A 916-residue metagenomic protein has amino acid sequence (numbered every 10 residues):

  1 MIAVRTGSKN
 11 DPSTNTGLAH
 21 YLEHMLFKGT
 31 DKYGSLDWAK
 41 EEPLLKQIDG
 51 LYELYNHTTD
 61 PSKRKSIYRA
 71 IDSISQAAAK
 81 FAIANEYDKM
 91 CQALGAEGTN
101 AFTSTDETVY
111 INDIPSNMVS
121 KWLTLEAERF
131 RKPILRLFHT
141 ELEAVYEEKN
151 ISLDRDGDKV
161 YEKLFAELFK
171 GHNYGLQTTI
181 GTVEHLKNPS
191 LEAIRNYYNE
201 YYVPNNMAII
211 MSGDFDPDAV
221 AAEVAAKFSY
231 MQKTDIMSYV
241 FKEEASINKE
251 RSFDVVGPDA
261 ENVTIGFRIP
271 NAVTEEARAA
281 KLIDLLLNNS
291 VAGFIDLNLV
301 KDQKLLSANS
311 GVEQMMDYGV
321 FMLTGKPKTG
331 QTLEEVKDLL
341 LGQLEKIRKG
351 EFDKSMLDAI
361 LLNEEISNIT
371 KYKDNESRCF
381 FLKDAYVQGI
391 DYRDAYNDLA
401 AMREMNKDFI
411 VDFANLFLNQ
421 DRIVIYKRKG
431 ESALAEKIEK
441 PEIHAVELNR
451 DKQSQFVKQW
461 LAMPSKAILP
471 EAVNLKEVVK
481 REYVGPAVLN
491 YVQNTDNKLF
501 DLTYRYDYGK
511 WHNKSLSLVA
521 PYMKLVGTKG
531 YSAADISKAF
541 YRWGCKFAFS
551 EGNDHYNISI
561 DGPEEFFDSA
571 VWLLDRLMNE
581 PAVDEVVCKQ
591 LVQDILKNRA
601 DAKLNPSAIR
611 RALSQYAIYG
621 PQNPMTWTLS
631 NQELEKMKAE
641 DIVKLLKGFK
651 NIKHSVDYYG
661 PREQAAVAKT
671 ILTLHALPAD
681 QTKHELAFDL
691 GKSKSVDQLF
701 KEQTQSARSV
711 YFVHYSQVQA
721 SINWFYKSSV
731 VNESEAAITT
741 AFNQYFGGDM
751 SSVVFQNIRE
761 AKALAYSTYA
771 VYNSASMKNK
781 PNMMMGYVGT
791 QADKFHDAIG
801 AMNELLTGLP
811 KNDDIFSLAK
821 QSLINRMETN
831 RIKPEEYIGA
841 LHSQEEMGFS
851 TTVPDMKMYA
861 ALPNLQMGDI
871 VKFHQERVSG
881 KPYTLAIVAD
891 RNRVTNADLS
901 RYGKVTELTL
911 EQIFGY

Functional and structural regions predicted by a protein language model:
M1-D11, G17-L18, S35-E128, K159-E184 (+13 more regions): M16 family metallopeptidases and their MPP-like homologs
I2, E23-F27, D31, K524: Active-site-flanking alpha-helical
V119-W122, P217-A221, E275, Q331-E335 (+5 more regions): Short, conserved charged micro-motifs
E128-R136, F228-D235, L341-F352, R576-V583 (+3 more regions): A common structural junction motif
Y146-D154, E243-G257, I360-Y372, I560-E564 (+3 more regions): Short, conserved secondary-structure transition motifs
D216-V256, N262, L297, A359 (+8 more regions): Proteolytic maturation boundary segments
